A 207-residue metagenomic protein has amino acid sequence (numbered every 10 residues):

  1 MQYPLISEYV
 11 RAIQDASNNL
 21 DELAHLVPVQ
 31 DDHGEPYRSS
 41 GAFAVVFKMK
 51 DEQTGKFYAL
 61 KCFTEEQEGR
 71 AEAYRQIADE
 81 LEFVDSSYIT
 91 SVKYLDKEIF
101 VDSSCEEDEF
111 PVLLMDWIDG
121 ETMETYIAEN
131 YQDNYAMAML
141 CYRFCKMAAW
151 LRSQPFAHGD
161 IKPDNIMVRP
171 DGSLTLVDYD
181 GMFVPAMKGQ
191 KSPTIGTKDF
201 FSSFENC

Functional and structural regions predicted by a protein language model:
M1-Y37, E72: Juxta-kinase regulatory segment immediately upstream of eukaryotic protein kinase catalytic domains
G34-P36, A42-K93: ATP-binding glycine-rich loop module of kinase domains
T90-A136: Conserved structural core of kinase catalytic domains
M147-L151: Conserved hydrophobic alpha-helix
R152-D164, V168-R169: Catalytic-loop of the protein kinase fold
D178-F183: Activation of the activation-loop gatekeeper triad in protein kinase-fold domains
Q190-E205: Conserved activation segment of eukaryotic-like protein kinases, specifically the C-terminal portion of the activation
